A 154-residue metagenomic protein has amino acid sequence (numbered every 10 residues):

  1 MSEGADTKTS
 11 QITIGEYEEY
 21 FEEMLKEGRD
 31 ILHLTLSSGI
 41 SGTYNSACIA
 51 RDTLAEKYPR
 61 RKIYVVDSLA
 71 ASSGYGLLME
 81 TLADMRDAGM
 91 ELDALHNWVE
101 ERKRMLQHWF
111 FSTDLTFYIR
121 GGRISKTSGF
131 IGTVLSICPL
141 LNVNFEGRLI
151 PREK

Functional and structural regions predicted by a protein language model:
M1-E16: N-terminal glycine-rich anion-binding loop in soluble enzyme alpha/beta folds
E3, G39-T43, A47-D52, Y58-Y64 (+2 more regions): Mixed-charge interfacial surface used for oligomerization/domain docking and macromolecular partner engagement
K8, H33, V65: Short catalytic-loop micro-motif centered on adjacent basic/acidic residues
E16-A47: N-terminal glycine-rich phosphate/adenylate-binding segment common to multiple enzyme folds
E22-K26, A55, D87: Residue-level signal for alpha-helix termini/capping positions
